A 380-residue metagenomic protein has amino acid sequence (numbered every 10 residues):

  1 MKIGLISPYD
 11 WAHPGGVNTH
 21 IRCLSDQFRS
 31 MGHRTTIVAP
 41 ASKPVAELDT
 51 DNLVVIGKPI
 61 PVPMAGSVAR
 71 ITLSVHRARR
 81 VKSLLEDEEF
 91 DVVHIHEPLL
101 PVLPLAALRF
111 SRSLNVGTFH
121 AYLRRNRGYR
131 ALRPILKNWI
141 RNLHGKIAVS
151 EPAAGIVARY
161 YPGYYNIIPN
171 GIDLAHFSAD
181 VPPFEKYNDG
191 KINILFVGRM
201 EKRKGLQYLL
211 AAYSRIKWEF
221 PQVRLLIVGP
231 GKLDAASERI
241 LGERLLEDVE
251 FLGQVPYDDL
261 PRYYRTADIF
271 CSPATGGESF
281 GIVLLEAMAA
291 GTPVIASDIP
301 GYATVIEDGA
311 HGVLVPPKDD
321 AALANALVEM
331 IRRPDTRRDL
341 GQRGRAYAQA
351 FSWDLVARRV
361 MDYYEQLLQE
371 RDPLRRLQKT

Functional and structural regions predicted by a protein language model:
S7-A12, D26-V75: N-terminal strand-loop element at the rim of the active site of nucleotide-sugar-dependent glycosyltransferases
A41, P152, G171: Carbohydrate-associated surface elements
K186-S214, L226: Conserved donor-binding/catalytic core segment of Leloir-type glycosyltransferases
S237-V255: Nucleotide-activated donor-binding/catalytic signature segment of Leloir-type glycosyltransferases, i.e., the conserved
Q254-V255, R262-A267: Short alpha-helical donor nucleotide-sugar binding micro-motif in glycosyltransferases
R265-S279, T292: Acidic donor-binding loop of glycosyltransferase active sites
P293-A296, I306: Short hydrophobic beta-strand element within catalytic cores of glycosyltransferases and related nucleotide-activated
D308-G309, V313-D320, E329-P334: Conserved acidic donor-binding segment of nucleotide-sugar-dependent glycosyltransferases
